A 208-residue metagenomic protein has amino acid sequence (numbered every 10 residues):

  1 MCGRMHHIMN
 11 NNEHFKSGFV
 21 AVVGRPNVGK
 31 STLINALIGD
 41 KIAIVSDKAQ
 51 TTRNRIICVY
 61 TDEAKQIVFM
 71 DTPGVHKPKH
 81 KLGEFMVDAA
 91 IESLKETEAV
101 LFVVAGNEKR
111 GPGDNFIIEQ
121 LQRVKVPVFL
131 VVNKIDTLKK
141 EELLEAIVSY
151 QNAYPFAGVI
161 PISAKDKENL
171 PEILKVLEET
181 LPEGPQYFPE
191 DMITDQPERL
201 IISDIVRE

Functional and structural regions predicted by a protein language model:
H6-D88, E92-E96: Conserved G1/Walker A P-loop phosphate-binding module
G24, V131, I160: Conserved Rossmann-like nucleotide-binding pocket used by diverse enzymes that bind dinucleotide cofactors
D40, V59-E63, P78, S93-V100 (+3 more regions): Conserved, well-folded catalytic cores of nucleic-acid-processing and energy-transducing macromolecular machines
A49-T51, P73-H76, G106-R110, I135-L138 (+1 more regions): Conserved nucleotide-binding/hydrolysis micro-motifs of P-loop NTPases
A64, D88-A157: Conserved C-terminal guanine-recognition region of P-loop GTPase G domains, centered on the G4
P127, D136-T194, E198: Canonical P-loop GTPase G-domain recognition
L200-E208: P-loop NTP-binding site
